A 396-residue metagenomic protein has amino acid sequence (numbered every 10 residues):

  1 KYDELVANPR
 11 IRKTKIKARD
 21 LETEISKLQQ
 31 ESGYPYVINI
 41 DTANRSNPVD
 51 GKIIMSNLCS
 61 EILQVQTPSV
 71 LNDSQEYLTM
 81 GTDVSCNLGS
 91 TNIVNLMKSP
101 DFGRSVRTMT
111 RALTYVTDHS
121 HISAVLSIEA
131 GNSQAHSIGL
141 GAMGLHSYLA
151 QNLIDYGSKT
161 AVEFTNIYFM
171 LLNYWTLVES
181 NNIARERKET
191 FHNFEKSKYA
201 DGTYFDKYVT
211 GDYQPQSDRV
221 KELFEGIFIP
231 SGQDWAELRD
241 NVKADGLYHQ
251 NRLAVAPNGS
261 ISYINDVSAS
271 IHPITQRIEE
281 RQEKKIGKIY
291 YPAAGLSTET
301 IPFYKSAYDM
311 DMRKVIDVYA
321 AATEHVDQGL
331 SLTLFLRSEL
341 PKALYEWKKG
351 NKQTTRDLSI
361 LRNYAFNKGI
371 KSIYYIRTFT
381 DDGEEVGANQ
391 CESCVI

Functional and structural regions predicted by a protein language model:
K1-S32, I40, P215-D218: Polar, glycine-rich mid-to-C-terminal structural blocks that act as macromolecule-binding/assembly scaffolds
D3-I11, G89-D101, I122-S133, A150-N166 (+2 more regions): Glycine- and acidic
V6-R10, I25-Q30, N92-N95, V106-A124 (+6 more regions): Structural signal for hydrophobic packing residues in well-ordered secondary-structure cores of soluble enzyme domains
I16-E24, I38, I54-L58, D83-C86 (+11 more regions): Generic recognition of stable, solvent-exposed alpha-helical segments in well-folded globular domains
Q29-N132, A142-N152, V267-S268, I274-E299 (+1 more regions): Function-dense linear segments that define catalytic or interfacial modules in macromolecule-processing proteins
G51, S137-G144, L172-W175, G202-D212 (+3 more regions): Short glycine/threonine-rich loop-to-helix capping motif typified by GTGT followed within a few residues by an Asp-Pro
Q64-Q66, L113, T117-H119, K221-G232 (+1 more regions): Catalytic alpha/beta core of large soluble enzyme barrels
V106-E129, D155-N258, L330-S331: Internal maturation/activation junctions in enzymes
